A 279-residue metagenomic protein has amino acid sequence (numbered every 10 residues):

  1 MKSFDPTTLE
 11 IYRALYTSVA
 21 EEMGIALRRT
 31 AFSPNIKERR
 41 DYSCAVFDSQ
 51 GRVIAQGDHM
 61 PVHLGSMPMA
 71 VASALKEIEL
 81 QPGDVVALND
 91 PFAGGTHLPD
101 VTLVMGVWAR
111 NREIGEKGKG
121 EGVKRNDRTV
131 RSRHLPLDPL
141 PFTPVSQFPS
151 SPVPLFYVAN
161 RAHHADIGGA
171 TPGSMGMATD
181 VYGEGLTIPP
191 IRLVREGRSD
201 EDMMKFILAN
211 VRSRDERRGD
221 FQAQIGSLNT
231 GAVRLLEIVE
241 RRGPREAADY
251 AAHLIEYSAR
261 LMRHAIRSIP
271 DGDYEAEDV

Functional and structural regions predicted by a protein language model:
M1, R110-V153: Intrinsic disorder/low-complexity segments
M1-A26, L75-P82, H253-M262: Short, compositionally biased leader-like segments
K2-T8, T187-L261: N-terminal leader/propeptide and maturation segments of large enzyme subunits in energy/redox metabolism and hydrolases
L15-R39, L75-K76, A87-T96: Short, basic/aromatic recognition patches
E38-D41, V101: Short, small/polar residue-rich loop motifs at catalytic or cofactor-binding pockets
D41-L88, V239-V279: Gly/Pro-rich turn-and-neighbor structural signature
D100-R110, A159: A short, hydrophobic, proline-anchored segment that marks a local hinge/packing element in signaling and regulatory
P154-N210: Gly/Pro-rich active-site capping loops and adjacent beta-alpha segments that organize cofactor/substrate pockets
